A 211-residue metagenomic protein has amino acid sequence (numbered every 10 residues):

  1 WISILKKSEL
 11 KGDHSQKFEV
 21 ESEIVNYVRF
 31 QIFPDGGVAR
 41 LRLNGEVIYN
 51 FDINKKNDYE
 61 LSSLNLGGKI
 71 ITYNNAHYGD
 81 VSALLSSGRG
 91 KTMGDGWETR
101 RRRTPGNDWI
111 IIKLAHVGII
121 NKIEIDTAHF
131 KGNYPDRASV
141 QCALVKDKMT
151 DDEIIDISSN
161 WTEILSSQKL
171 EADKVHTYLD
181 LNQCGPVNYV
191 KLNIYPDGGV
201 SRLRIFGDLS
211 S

Functional and structural regions predicted by a protein language model:
W1-F30, G94-I112, I120-D126, R137 (+2 more regions): A cross-kingdom feature marking solvent-exposed beta-strand/loop segments within repeated, beta-rich binding/scaffold
K7-E60, C184-S211: Hydrophobic, ordered structural segments
I32-P34, L114-H116, T127-K131, I194-P196: Non-cytosolic beta-sheet module surface loops
N44-A115, K131-N133, I154-N160, S167 (+1 more regions): Disordered, acidic Ser/Thr/Pro-rich linker "stalks" and the adjacent N-terminal cap of the next globular domain
